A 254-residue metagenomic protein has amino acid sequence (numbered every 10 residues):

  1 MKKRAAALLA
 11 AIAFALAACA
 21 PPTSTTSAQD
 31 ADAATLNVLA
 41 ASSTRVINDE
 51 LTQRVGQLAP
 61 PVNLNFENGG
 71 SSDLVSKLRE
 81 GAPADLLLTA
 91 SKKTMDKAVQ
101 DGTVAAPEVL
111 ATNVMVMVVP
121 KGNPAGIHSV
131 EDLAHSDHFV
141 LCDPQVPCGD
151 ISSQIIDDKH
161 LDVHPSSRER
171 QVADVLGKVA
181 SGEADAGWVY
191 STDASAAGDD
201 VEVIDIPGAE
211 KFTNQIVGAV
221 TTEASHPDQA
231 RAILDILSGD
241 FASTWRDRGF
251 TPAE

Functional and structural regions predicted by a protein language model:
M1-T23: Secretory targeting and sorting signals
A13, L88, W188: Short aromatic/basic micro-patch
C19-Q53, Q57, S72, S76 (+3 more regions): Exported/periplasmic ABC-transporter solute-binding proteins
P61, P83-A84, A184: Short, high-confidence coil segments that cap the C-terminus of an alpha-helix and link into the following beta-strand
P61-N63, V104, V114, S136 (+1 more regions): A generic structural signal for alpha->beta connector loops
S71-T103, G126: Pocket-flanking alpha-helical
